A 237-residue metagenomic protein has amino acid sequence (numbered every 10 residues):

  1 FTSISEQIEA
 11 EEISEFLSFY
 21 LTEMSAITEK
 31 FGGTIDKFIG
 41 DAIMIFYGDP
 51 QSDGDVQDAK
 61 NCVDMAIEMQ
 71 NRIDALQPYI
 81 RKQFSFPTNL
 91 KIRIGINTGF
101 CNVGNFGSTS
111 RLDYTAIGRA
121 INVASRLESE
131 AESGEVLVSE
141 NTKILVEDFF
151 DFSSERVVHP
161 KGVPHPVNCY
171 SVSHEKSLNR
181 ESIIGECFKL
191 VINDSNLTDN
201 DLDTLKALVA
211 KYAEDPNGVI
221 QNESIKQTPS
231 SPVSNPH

Functional and structural regions predicted by a protein language model:
F1-D64: Catalytic NTP-binding/metal-coordinating core of nucleotidyl cyclase/transferase enzymes
E23, A42-I45, M69, I73 (+2 more regions): Cytosolic nucleotide-binding catalytic cores of signal-transduction proteins
F31-G32, D36-I39, Q70-G95, V157-V158 (+1 more regions): Catalytic core regions of nucleotide second-messenger enzymes
F46, P87-G104: A short glycine-enriched loop-to-beta-strand structural element that forms part of the catalytic core of nucleotide
Y47-D49, T98, N105, S125 (+1 more regions): Flexible glycine-/small-residue-rich
K91, E132-H237: Intrinsically disordered, glycine/charged-rich C-terminal tails and inter-domain linkers that flank nucleotidyl cyclase
N97-T98, F106, R119-E140: Catalytic/regulatory signature loops of cyclic-dinucleotide turnover enzymes and related class III nucleotidyl cyclases
